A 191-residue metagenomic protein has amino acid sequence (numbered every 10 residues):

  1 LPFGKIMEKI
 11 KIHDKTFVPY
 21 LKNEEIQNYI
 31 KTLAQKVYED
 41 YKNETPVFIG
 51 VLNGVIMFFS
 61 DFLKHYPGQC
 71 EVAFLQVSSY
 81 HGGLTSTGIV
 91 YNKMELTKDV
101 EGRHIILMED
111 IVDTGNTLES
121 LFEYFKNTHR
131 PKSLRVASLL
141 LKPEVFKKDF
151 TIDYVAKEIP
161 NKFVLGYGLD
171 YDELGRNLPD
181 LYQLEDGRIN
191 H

Functional and structural regions predicted by a protein language model:
L1-H191: PRPP-associated nucleotide enzymes
